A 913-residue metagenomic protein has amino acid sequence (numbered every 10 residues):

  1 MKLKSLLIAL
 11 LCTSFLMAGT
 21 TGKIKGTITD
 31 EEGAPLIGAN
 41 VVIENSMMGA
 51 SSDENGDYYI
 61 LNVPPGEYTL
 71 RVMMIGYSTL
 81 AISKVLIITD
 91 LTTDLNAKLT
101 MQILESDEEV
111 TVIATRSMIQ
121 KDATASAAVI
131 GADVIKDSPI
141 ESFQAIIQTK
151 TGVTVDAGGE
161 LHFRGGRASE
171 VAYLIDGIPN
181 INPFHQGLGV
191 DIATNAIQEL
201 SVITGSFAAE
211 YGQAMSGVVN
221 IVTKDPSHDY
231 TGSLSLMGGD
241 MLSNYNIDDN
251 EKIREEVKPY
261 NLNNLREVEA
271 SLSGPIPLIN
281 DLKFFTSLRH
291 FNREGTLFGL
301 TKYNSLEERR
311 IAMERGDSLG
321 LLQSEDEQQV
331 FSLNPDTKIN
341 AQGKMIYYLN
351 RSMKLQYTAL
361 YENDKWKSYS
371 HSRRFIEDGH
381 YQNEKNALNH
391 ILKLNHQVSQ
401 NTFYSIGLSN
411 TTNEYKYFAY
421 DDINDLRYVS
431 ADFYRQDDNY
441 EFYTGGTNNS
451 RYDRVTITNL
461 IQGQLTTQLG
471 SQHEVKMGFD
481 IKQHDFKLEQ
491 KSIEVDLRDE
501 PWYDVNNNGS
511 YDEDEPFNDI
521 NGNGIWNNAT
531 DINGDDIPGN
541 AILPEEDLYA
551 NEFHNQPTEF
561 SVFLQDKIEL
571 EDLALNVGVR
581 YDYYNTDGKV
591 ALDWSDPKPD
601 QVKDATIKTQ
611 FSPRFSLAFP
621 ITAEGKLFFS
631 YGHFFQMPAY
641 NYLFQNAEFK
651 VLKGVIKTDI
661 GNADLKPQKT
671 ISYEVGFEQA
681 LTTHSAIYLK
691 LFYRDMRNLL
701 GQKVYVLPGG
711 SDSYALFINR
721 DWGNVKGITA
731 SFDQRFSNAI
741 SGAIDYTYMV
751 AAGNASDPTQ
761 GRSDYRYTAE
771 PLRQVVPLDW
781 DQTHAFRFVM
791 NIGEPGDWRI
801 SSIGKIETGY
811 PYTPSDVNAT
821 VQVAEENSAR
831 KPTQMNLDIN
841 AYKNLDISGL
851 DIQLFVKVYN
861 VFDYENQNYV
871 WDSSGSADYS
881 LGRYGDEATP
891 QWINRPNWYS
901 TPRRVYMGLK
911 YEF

Functional and structural regions predicted by a protein language model:
M17-E109, I113, M118: Periplasm-facing N-terminal accessory domains of Gram-negative outer-membrane beta-barrel systems
S78, K84-D94, E109-A209, Q213-V218 (+3 more regions): Periplasmic N-terminal accessory/gating domains of Gram-negative outer-membrane beta-barrel systems
E109, S405-S409, W502, P620 (+7 more regions): Membrane-embedded beta-barrel scaffold of Gram-negative outer-membrane proteins
E199-S206, V218-T223, S227-P275, L288 (+1 more regions): Short strand-turn segments of transmembrane beta-barrel domains in outer membranes, especially the first one or two
N261-K365, Q382-Y404, P613: Transmembrane beta-barrel wall of Gram-negative outer-membrane proteins
A359-P501, A529-F563, D596-K598: Replace "related TpsB outer-membrane translocases also match" with "some related outer-membrane beta-barrels such as
Y584, F692-D695, S711-S815: Gram-negative outer-membrane beta-barrel transporters
D797, K805-N818, Y842-F913: C-terminal beta-signal and adjacent terminal beta-strands/loops of Gram-negative outer-membrane beta-barrel proteins
